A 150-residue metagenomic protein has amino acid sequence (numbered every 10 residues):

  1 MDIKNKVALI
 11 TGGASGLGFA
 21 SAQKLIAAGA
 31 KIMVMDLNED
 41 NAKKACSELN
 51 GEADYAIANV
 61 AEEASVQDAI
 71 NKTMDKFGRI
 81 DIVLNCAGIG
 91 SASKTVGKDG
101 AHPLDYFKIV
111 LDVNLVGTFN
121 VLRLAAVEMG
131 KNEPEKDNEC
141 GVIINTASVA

Functional and structural regions predicted by a protein language model:
I3-I32: Canonical Rossmann dinucleotide-binding motif of NAD(H)/NADP(H)-dependent dehydrogenases/reductases, specifically
A28-K44: Conserved glycine-rich Rossmann-like NAD(P)H-binding loop of the short-chain dehydrogenase/reductase
E39-D40, I57-A69, L104: The beta1-alpha1 cofactor-binding region of Rossmann-like NAD(H)/NADP(H)-dependent oxidoreductases
A69, L84, V121-A125: Hydrophobic positions on the long internal alpha-helix of Rossmann-like NAD(P)-dependent oxidoreductase domains
C86-K94: Conserved NAD(P)H cofactor-binding loop of Rossmann-fold oxidoreductase domains
I89, G100-N120, I144: Catalytic Tyr-X3-Lys loop
V113-D137: Amphipathic alpha-helical dimer-interface segment in Rossmann-like NAD(P)H-dependent oxidoreductases
S148: Residue(s) in the substrate-gating loop at a strand-loop-helix junction that position the organic substrate next
